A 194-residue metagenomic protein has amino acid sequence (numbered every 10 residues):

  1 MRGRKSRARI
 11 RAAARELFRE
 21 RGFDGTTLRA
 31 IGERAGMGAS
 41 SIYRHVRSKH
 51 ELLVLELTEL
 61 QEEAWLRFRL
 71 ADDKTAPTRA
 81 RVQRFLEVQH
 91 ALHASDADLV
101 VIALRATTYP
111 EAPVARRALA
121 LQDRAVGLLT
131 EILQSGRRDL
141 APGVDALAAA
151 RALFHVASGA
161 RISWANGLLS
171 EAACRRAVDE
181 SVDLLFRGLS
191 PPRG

Functional and structural regions predicted by a protein language model:
M1-K5, G143, P192-G194: N-terminal intrinsically disordered/low-complexity leader segments
R9, A13, L17-E51, L55: Helix-turn-helix
K49, E56, L60-A64, V82-F85 (+5 more regions): Hydrophobic/aromatic residues within well-ordered alpha-helical segments
L55, R69-D98, A146-L153: Hydrophobic alpha-helical connector segments
E62-W65, A112-R138, L147-R151, R176-D179 (+1 more regions): Amphipathic alpha-helical packing segments from all-alpha helical-bundle domains
L86-Q89, A103-L104, L153, A157 (+1 more regions): Short alpha-helical scaffolding segments that buttress acidic/His motifs in well-ordered protein cores
A91, V126-S135, V156, I162 (+1 more regions): C-terminal peripheral helix-coil segments that are non-catalytic and often amphipathic
A91-T130, I162, N166: Short secondary-structure transition hinges
